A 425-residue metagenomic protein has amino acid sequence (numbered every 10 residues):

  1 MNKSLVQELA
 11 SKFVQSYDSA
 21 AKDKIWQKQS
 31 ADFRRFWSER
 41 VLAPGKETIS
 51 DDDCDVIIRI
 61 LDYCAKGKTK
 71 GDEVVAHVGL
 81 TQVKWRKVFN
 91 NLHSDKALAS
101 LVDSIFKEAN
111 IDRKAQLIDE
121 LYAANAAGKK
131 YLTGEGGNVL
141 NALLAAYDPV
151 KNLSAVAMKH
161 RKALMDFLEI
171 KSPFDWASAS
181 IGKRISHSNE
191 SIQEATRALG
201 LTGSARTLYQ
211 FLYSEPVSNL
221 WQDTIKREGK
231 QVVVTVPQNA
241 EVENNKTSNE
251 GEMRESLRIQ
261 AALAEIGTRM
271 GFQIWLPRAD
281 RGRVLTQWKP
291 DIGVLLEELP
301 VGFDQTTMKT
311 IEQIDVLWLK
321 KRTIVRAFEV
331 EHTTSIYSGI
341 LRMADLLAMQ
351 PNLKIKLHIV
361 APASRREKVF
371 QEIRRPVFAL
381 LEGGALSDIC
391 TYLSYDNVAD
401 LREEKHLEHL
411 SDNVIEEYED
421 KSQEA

Functional and structural regions predicted by a protein language model:
M1-T133, V150-T235: An N-terminal alpha-helical hairpin/helix-loop-helix interaction module that forms a charged, gly/pro-flexible surface
A127-A145: Helix-hairpin-helix
A145-D148, K320, H332-T334: Short, flexible loop/turn elements at secondary-structure junctions
S191, D280-V284, S335: Short, catalytically relevant binding-site loops at active-site mouths
V232-A279: Nuclease catalytic cores
E250, W288, A363-A425: Domain-level recognition of nuclease-like catalytic cores that cleave nucleotide substrates
L276-R322: Active-site metal-binding core of divalent-cation-utilizing nuclease and nuclease-like domains
F303, T307, I311-I314, T323-V325 (+1 more regions): Catalytic cores of nucleic-acid endonucleases
